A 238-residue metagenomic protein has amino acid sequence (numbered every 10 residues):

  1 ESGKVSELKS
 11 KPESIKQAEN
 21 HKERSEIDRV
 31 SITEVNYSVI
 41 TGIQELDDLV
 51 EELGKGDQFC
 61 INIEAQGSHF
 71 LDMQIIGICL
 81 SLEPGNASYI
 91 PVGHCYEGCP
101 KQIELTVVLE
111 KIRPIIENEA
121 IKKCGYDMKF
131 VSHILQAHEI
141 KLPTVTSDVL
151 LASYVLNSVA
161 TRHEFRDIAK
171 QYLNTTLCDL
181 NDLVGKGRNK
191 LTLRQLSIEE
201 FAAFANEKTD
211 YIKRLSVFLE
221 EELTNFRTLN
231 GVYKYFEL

Functional and structural regions predicted by a protein language model:
G3-I78, V92-E97, K101-I115: Long, highly charged low-complexity segments
G3-K11, P143, Y172, C178 (+1 more regions): Mixed-charge, glycine-rich, non-catalytic linkers/tails in nucleic-acid processing enzymes
C60, I115, A120-M128: Acidic beta-strand-to-loop metal/phosphate-binding motif
A65-L71, K129-I134, V149-L150, L183-K190 (+1 more regions): A glycine-rich phosphate-binding loop feature that marks nucleotide/adenosyl-phosphate handling sites
G67-H69, I78, K129-E139, L150-N157 (+1 more regions): Short active-site loop/helix that positions an aromatic residue
L82-G85: Short acidic-glycine loop/turn motifs at beta-strand connectors
Y89-T106, T146-A205, D210: Short alpha-helix plus adjacent loop in nuclease-associated cores
